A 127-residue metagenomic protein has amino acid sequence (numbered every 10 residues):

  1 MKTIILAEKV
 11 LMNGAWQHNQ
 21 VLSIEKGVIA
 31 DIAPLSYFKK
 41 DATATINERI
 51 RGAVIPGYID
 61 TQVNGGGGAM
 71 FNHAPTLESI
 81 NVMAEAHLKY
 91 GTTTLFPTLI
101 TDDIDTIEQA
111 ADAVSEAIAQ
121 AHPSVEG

Functional and structural regions predicted by a protein language model:
M1-K40: N-terminal metal-binding scaffold of metallo-dependent hydrolase/deaminase domains
T3-I5, K39-A74, I80-N81, E85: Replace "His-x-His-based motif
A15-Q17, Y90, P123: A cross-taxa feature marking solvent-exposed loop/turn segments within ectodomains of secreted and single-pass membrane
S23, D31, D60, N72 (+1 more regions): Short, conserved beta-strand segments within well-ordered enzyme catalytic domains that often line or immediately flank
N64-G66, N81-A110, V125-G127: Divalent metal-dependent hydrolysis catalytic cores, especially in the metallo-beta-lactamase
L77-E78, D112-S115: Charged helix-capping and loop-helix junction motifs
E116-V125: A glycine-rich helix N-cap at a beta->alpha junction
